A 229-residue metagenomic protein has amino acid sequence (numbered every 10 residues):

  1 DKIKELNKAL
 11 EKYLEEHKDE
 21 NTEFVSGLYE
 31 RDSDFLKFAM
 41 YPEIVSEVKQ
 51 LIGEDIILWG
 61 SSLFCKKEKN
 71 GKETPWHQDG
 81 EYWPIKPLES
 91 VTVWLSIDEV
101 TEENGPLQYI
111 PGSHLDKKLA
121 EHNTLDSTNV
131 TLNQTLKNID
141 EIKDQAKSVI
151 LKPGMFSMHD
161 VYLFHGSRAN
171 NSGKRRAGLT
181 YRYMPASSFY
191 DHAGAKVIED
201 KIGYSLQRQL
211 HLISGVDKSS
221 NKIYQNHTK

Functional and structural regions predicted by a protein language model:
D1-I85, H122, G194, R208-L212: Non-heme Fe(II)-dependent double-stranded beta-helix
L14, F156, Y162-K229: Non-heme Fe(II)/2-oxoglutarate
R31, W59, E89, E103-G105 (+2 more regions): Residues that flank catalytic or metal-binding motifs in active/ligand-binding sites
K67, T101, D116, P185-S187 (+1 more regions): Feature marks short, surface-exposed loop/turn motifs that line or immediately flank catalytic pockets and channel
H77, P84-E102, I150-P153, M158 (+1 more regions): Short, conserved beta-strand element in jelly-roll/cupin
Q78, T131-K143, G173-R175, A193-K201: Short, surface-exposed loop/helix-turn segments at secondary-structure junctions that function as lids/hinges flanking
E102-R168: Double-stranded beta-helix
